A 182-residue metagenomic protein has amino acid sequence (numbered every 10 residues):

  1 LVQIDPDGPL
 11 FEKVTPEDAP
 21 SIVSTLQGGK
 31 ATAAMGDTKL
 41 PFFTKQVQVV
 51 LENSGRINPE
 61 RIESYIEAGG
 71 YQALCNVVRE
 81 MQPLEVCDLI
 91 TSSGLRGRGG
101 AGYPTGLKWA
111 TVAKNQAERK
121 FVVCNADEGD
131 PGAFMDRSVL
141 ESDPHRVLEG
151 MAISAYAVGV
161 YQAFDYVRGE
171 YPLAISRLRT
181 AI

Functional and structural regions predicted by a protein language model:
L1-I182: Feature of Fe-S/electron-transfer and energy-metabolism proteins that preferentially highlights extended coupling
